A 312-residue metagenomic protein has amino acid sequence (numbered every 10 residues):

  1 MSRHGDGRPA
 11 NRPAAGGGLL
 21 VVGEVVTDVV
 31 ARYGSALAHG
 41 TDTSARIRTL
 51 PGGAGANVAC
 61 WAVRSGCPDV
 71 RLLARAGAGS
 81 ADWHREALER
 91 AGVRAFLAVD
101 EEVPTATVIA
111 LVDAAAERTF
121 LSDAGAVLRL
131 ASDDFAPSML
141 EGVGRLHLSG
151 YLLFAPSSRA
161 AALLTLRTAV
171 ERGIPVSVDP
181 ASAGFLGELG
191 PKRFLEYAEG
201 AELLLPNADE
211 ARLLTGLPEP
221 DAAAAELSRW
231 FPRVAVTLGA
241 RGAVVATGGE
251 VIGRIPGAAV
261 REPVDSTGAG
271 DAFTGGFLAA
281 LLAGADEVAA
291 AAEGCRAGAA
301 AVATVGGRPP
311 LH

Functional and structural regions predicted by a protein language model:
M1-L20, R167-E171, P220-H312: Conserved phosphate-binding/catalytic region of the ribokinase-like
M1-R71, S80-W83, V108, E262-P263: Glycine-rich phosphate/adenosyl-contacting loop at the front of the ribokinase-like
V25, Y151, A272: Active-site metal-binding loops of divalent metal-dependent hydrolases
H39-R46, R64-L148: Conserved N-terminal subdomain of the carbohydrate kinase-like
V70, A95, V176-S177, V234: Hydrophobic beta-strand scaffold residues
S138-M139, E196-Y197, L227: Structural alpha-helical scaffold elements that stabilize or flank donor/cofactor-binding regions in carbohydrate
E141-G142, E199-G200, W230: Alpha-helix C-terminal capping/helix-to-coil transition sites in glycosyltransferase folds
R145-A222, R241-A243: Conserved beta-alpha-beta core of the PfkB/ribokinase-like small-molecule kinase fold
